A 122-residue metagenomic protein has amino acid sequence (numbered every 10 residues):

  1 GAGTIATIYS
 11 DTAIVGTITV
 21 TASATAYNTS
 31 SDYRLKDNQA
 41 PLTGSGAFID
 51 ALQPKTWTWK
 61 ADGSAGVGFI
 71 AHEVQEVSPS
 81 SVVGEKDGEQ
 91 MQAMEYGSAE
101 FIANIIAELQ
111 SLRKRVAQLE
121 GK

Functional and structural regions predicted by a protein language model:
G3, T7-F101, E108, L112-K122: C-terminal intramolecular chaperone/autoprocessing and neck/assembly modules of extracellular spikes and adhesins
